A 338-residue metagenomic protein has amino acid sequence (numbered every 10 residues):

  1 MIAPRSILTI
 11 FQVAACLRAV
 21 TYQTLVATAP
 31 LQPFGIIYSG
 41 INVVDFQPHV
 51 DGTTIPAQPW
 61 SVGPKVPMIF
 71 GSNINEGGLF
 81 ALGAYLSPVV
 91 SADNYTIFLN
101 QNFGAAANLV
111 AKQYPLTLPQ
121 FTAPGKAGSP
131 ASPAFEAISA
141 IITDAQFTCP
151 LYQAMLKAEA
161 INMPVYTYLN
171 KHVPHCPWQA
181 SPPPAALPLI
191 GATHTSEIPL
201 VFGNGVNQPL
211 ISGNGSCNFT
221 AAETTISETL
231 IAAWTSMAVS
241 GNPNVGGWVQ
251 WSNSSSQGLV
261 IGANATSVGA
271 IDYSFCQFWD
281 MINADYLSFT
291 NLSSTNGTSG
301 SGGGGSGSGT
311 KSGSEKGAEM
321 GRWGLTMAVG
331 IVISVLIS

Functional and structural regions predicted by a protein language model:
M1-I97, F135-K157: Substrate-access "cap/lid" subdomains that shape and gate the entrance to catalytic or ligand-binding pockets
A3, F34, F46, A123-G128 (+1 more regions): Surface-exposed intrinsically disordered loops and tails
I10, F147, G191, S227 (+1 more regions): Active-site-proximal structural scaffolding
I97-K112, L118, G191-T195, N207-Q208: Catalytic lobes of large eukaryotic enzymes
G104-A160, V165-K171: Alpha/beta-hydrolase fold catalytic core
A140, Y152, L156-G300: Mobile gating loops/cap/lid regions near enzyme active sites that modulate substrate access
S301-W323: Extracellular Ser/Thr-rich, low-complexity/disordered mucin-like segments
E315-S338: Cleavable C-terminal sorting propeptides in eukaryotic secreted/cell-surface proteins
